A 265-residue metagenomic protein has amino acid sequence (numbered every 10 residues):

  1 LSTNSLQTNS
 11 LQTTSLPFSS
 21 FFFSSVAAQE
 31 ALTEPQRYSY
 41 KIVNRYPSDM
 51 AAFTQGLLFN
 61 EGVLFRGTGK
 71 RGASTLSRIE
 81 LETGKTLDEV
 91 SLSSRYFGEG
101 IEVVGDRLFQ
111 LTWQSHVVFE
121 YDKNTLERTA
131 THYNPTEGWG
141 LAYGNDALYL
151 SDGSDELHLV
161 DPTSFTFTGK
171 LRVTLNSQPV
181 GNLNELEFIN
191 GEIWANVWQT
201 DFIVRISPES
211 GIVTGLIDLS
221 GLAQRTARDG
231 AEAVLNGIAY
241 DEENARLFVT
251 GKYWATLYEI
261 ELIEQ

Functional and structural regions predicted by a protein language model:
A31-M50, L81-K85: A short helix->beta-strand "capping" segment at the edge of beta-propeller domains
I42-P47, K85-S91, E127-H132, G169-S177 (+2 more regions): A short beta-strand motif characteristic of beta-propeller blades
D49-E61, S94-V104, N134-A147, S151 (+2 more regions): Beta-rich, blade/repeat-based domains predominating in secreted/periplasmic proteins but also intracellular
F65-R71, L108-S115, L148-S154, A195-Q199 (+1 more regions): Conserved beta-strand positions in repeat-built beta-propeller and related beta-rich domains
E80-G84, D122-T125, P162-F165, S207-G211 (+1 more regions): Short loop/turn segments that connect beta-strands within beta-propeller blades
G84-E120, R128-G138: Blade-loop segments of beta-propeller domains
V118-N176: Hydrophobic, well-structured mid-protein blocks that either form specific transmembrane helices
D241-Q265: Blade-level signature of beta-propeller repeat domains, shared across WD40, Kelch, NHL, RCC1 and BNR/Asp-box propellers
